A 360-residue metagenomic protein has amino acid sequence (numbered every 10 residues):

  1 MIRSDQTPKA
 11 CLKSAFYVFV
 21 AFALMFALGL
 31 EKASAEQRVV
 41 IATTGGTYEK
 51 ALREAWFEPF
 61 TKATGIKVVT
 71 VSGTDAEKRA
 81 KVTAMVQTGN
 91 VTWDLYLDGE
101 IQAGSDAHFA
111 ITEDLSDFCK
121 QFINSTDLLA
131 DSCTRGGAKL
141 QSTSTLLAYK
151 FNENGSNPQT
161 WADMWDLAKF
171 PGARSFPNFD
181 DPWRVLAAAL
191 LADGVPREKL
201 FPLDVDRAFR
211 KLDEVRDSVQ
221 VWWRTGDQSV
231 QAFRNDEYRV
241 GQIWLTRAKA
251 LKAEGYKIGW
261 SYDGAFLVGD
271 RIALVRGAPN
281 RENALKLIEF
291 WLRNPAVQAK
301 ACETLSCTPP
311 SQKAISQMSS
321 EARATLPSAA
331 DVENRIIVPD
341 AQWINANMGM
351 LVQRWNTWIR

Functional and structural regions predicted by a protein language model:
A15-A27: Bacterial N-terminal signal peptides
E36-S105: Early extracytoplasmic/lumenal segment of secretory-pathway proteins
G46-R53, V91-W93, L97-R234: Extracytoplasmic ligand-binding site segments that recognize negatively charged/polar headgroups
I101-S105, R234, R239-K257: A ligand-binding cleft/hinge motif common to bilobed small-molecule-binding domains
T143, V205-V215, W223, K252-A278 (+1 more regions): Periplasmic-binding protein-like
L146-E153, L190-V195, G269-R281, K300-E303: A bilobed periplasmic-binding-protein/Venus flytrap-type ligand-binding module shared by bacterial periplasmic
V275-P339: Mature extracytoplasmic/periplasmic domains
E333-R360: Conserved C-terminal helix/tail region of periplasmic/extracytoplasmic solute-binding proteins
